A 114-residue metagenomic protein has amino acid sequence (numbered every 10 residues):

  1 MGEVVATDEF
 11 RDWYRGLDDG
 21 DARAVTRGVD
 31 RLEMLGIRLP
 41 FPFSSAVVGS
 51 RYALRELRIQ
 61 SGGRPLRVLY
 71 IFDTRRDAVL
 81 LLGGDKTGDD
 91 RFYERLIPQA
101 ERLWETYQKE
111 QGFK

Functional and structural regions predicted by a protein language model:
M1-P65, T74-A78, D85-K114: Basic, Lys/Arg-enriched alpha-helical interface segments
